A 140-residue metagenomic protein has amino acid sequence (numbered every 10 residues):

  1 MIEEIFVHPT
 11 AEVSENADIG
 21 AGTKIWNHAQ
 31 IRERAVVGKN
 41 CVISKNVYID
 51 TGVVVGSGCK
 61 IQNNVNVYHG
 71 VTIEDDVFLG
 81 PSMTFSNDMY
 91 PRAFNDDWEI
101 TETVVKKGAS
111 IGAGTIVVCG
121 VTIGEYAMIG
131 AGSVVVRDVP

Functional and structural regions predicted by a protein language model:
I2-P140: Structural signal for interior beta-strand "rungs" in well-ordered beta-sheet cores of soluble enzyme domains
